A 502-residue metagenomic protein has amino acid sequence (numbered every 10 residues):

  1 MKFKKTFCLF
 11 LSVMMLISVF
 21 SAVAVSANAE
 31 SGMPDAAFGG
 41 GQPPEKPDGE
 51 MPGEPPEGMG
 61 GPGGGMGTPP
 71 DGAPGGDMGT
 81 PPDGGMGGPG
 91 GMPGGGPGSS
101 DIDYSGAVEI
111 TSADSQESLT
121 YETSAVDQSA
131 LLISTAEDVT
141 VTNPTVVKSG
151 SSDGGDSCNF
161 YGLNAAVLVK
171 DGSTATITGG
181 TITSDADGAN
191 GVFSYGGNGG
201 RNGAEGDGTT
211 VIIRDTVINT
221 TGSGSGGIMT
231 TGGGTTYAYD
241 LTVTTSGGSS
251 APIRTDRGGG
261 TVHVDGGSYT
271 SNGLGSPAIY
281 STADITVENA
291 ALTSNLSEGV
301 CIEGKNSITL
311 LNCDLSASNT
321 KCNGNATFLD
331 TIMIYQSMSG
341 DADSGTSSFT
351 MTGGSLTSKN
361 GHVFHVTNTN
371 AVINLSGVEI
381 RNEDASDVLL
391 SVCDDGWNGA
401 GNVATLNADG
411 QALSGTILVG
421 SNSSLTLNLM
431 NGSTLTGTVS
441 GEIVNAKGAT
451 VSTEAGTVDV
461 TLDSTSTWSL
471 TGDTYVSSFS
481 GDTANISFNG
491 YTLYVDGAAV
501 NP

Functional and structural regions predicted by a protein language model:
M1-F3: N-terminal secretory signal peptides that target proteins for export/translocation
K5-S26: Sec-dependent N-terminal signal peptides of Gram-positive bacterial secreted proteins and lipoproteins
A27-D101, N198-E205, M338-G340: Disordered, low-complexity segments in secreted/periplasmic proteins that are enriched in proline
G98-S118, I133-S151, C158, L163-S184 (+11 more regions): Surface-exposed loop/turn motifs in large extracellular/passenger domains
E122-I133: Beta-strand-rich domains and repeat architectures in extracellular enzymes and scaffolds, especially beta-propellers
E454-T457, L470-S480, Y494: Surface-exposed loop/turn positions within long extracellular repeat scaffolds, especially the passenger domains
G490-N501: Extracellular, surface-exposed repeat architectures
